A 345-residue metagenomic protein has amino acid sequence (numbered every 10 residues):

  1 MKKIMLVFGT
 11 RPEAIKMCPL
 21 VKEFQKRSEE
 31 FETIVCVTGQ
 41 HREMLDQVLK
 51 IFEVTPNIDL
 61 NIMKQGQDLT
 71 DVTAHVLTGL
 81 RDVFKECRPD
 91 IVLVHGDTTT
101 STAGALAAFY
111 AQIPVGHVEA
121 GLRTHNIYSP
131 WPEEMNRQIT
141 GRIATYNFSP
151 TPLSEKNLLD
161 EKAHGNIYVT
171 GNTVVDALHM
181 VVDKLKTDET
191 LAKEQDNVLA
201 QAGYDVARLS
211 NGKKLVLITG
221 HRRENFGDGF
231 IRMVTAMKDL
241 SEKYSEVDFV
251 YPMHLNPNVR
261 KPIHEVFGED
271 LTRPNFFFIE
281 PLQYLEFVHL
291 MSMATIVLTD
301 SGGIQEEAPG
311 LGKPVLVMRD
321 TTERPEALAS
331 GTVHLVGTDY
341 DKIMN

Functional and structural regions predicted by a protein language model:
M1-Y251, P257-N345: Nucleotide-activated sugar donor-binding and catalytic core shared by glycosyltransferases and related lipid-linked
